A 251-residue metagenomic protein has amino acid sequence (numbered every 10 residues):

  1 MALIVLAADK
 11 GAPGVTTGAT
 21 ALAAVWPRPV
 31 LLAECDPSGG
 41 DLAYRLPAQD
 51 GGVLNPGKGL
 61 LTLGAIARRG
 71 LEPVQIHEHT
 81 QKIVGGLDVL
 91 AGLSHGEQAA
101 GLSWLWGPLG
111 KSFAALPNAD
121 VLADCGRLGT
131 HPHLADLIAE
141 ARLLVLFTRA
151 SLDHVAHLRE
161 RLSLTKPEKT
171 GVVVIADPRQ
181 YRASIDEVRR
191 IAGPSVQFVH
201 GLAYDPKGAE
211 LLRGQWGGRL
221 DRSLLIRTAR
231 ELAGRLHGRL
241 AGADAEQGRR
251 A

Functional and structural regions predicted by a protein language model:
A2-R45, F113-A115: Walker A/P-loop phosphate-binding motif and the immediately C-terminal alpha-helix
V5-A7, A33, A91-G92, L122-C125 (+2 more regions): Conserved beta-strand segments of the P-loop GTPase G domain that flank and frequently precede/overlap
A7, C35-A114, G208-L211: P-loop/Walker-type NTP enzyme "switch/lid" segment
G85-D88, L116-A123, L143: Loop/turn-to-beta-strand initiation segments
G101-L109, R159-Q180: P-loop/Walker A phosphate-binding loop and immediately adjacent motor/lid segment at beta-alpha junctions
P117, G129-S151: Inter-motif core of Ras-like GTPase G domains
A176-L220: Beta-strand-loop-alpha "switch" segments that mediate conformational coupling across diverse proteins
G214-A251: NTP-binding/hydrolysis catalytic cores, primarily Walker-type P-loop NTPases
